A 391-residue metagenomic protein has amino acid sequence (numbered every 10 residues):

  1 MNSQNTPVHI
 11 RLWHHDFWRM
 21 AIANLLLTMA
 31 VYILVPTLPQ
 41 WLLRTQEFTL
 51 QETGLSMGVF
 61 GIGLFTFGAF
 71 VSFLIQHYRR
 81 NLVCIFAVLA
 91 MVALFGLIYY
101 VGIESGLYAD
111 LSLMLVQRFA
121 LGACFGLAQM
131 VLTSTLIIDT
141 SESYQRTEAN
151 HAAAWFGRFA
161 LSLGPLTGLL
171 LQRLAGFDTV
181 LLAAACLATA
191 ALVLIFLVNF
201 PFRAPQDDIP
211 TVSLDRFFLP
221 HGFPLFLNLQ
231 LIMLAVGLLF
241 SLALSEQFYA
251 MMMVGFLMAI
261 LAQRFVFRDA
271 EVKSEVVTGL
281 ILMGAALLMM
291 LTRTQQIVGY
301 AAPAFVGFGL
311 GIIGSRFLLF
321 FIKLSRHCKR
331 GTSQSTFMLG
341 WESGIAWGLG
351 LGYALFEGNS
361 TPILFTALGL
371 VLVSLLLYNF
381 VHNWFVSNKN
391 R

Functional and structural regions predicted by a protein language model:
Q4-G61, P220-M251: Helix-loop boundary and gating motifs at the non-cytosolic
L55-L74, V254-Q263: Central cavity-lining transmembrane alpha-helices of secondary-active solute carriers, predominantly the Major
L89-Y108, I281-Q295: C-terminal ends and interior cores of transmembrane alpha-helices in multi-pass membrane transporters/permeases
L111, Q117-F156: Cytoplasmic helix-loop-helix junction between adjacent transmembrane helices in 12-TM secondary transporters
L127-S141, G311-R326: Intracellular juxtamembrane helix-capping segments at the cytosolic ends of symmetry-related transmembrane helices
D178-L197, P362-F385: Symmetry-related core transmembrane helices of the 12-TM Major Facilitator Superfamily/SLC fold
K273-F317: C-terminal transmembrane helical hairpin of 12-TM major facilitator-type secondary transporters
S325-S360: A late C-terminal transmembrane helix in Major Facilitator Superfamily
